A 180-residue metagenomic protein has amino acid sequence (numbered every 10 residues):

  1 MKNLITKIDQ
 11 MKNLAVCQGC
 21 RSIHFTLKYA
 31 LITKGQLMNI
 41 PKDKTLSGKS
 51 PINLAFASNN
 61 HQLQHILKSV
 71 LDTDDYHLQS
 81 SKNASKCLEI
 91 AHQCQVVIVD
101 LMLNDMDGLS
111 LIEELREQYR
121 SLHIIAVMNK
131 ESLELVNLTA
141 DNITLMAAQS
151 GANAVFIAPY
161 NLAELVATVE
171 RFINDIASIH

Functional and structural regions predicted by a protein language model:
M1-K68, A163-H180: Non-catalytic signal-transmission and effector/linker regions of two-component phosphorelay proteins
S80-V96: Acidic, metal-coordinating helix/loop segments flanking the phosphotransfer/catalytic sites of two-component signaling
D100-M102: Active-site residues of response regulator receiver
D105-M106: Hydrophobic residue at a beta-alpha junction that N-caps the helix immediately following a catalytic beta-strand/loop
L109-S121: Short amphipathic alpha-helix used as the core "switch/output" element in two-component signaling
V127-N129: Hydrophobic/aromatic residues positioned on beta-strands within the core alpha/beta folds
E131-A154: Alpha4 helix (beta4-alpha4-beta5 surface) of REC/receiver domains from two-component response regulators
A158: A Lys-centered signature of the CheY-like receiver
